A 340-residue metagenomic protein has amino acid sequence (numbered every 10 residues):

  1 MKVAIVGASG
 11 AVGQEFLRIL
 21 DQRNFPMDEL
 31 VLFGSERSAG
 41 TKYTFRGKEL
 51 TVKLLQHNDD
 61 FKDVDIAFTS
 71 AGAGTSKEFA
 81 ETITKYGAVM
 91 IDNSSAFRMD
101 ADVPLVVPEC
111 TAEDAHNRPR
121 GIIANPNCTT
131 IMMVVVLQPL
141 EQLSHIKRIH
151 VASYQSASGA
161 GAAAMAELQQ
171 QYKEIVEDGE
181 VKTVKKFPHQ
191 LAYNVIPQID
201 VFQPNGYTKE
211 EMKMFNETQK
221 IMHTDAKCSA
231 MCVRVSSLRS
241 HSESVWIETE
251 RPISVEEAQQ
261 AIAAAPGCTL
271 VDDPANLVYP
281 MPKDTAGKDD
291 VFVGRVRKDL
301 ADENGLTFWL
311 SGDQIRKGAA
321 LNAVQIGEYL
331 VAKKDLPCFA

Functional and structural regions predicted by a protein language model:
M1-L191, K227, R251, Q260 (+5 more regions): N-terminal Rossmann-like NAD(P) cofactor-binding subdomain of oxidoreductases, focused on the glycine-rich
L17, F215-Q219, Q259, A263: Generic solvent-exposed, charged/amphipathic alpha-helical segments that serve as macromolecular interface scaffolds
N117-A124, N194-N205, F308-L310: Helix-loop-beta segment of a Rossmann-like dinucleotide-binding subdomain
G121-M132, G206-F215, K220, G318-N322: A glycine-rich, Thr/Ser-enriched phosphate-binding loop motif common to dinucleotide/cofactor-binding enzymes
G159-A162, Q203-G206, S237-S240, V255-E256: Short acidic/glycine-rich loop or secondary-structure boundary segments that cap or lie
P188-L238: Oxyanion-binding "anion nests"
A226-A340: C-terminal active-site/capping subdomain that shapes the small-molecule cofactor and substrate pocket of enzyme
